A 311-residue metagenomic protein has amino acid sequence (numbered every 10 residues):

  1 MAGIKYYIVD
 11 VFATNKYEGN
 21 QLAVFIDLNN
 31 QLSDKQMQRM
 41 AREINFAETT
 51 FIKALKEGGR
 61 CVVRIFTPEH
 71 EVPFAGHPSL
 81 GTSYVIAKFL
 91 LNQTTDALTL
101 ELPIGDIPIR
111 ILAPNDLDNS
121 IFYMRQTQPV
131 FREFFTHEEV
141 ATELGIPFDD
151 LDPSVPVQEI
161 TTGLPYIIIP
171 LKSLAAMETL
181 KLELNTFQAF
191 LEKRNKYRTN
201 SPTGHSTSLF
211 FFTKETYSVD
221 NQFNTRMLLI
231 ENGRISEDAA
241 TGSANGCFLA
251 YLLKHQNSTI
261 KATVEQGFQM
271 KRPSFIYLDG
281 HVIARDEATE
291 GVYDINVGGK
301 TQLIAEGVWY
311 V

Functional and structural regions predicted by a protein language model:
M1-F74, L80-V311: Active-site proximal loop and beta-alpha junction motif in alpha/beta enzyme cores
